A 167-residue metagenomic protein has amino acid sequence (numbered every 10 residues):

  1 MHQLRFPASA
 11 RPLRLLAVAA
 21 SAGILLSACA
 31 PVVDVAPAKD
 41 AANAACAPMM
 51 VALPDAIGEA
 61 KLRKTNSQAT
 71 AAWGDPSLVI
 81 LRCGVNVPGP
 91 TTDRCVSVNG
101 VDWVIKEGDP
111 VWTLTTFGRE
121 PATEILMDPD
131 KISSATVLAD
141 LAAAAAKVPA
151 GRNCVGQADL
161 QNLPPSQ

Functional and structural regions predicted by a protein language model:
H2-A19: Bacterial N-terminal signal peptides that target proteins for export
I24-A28: C-terminal motif of bacterial Sec signal peptides marking the signal peptidase cleavage site
C29-V33: Bacterial signal peptide processing site
D34-V85: N-terminal secretory signal peptides
V35, A52-L53, G89, V101 (+1 more regions): Secreted/processed peptides and extracellular or luminal domains of membrane proteins
V85-T91: Short, charged/polar surface micro-motifs in flexible loops or helix N-caps
R94-Q167: Extracytosolic low-complexity repeat regions of secreted or lipid-anchored proteins
